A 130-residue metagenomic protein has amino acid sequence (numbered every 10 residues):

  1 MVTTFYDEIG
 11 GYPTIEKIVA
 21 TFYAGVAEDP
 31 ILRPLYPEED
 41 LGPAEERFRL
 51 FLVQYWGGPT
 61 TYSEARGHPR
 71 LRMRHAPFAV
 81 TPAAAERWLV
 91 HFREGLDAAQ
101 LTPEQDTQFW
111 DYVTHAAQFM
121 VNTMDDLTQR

Functional and structural regions predicted by a protein language model:
M1, F5-G11: Short, low-complexity N-terminal intrinsically disordered segments enriched in polar/charged residues
M1-T3, E16-D97, P103, F109-Y112 (+1 more regions): Heme-based O2/NO sensor domains and their adjacent alpha-helical segments, primarily globin folds but also including
